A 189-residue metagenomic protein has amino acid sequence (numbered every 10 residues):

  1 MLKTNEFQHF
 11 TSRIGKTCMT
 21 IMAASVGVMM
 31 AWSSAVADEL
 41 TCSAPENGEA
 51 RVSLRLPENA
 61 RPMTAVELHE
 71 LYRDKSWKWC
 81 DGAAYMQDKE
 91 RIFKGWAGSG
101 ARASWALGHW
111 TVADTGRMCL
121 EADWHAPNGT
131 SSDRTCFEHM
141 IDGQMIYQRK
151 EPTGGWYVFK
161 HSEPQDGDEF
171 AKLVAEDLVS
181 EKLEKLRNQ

Functional and structural regions predicted by a protein language model:
M1-K16: N-terminal secretory signal peptides that target proteins for export/translocation
L2, S33-L107, A113-Q189: Lipid interaction determinants
Q8, G27-V28, V66: Intrinsic-disorder/low-complexity peptide segments enriched for small residues
H9-S12, M22, L183: A ubiquitous, low-specificity "background" feature that marks scattered single residues across proteins without
I14, G27, A35-V36: Serine/proline-rich low-complexity intrinsically disordered segments, especially terminal tails, linkers
C18-A31: Bacterial N-terminal signal peptides
